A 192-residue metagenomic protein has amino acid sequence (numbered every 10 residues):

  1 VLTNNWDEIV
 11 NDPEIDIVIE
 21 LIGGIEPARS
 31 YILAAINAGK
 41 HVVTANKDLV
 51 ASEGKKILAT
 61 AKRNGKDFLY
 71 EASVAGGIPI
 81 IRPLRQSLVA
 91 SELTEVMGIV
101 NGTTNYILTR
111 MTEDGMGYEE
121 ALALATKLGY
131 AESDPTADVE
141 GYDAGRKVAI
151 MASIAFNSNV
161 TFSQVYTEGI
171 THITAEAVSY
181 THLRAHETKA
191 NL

Functional and structural regions predicted by a protein language model:
V1-N37: N-terminal glycine-/serine-/threonine-rich beta1-alpha1-beta2 phosphate-ribose binding loop of Rossmann-like
E20-I22, A45, S52, E71: Structural motif
I36, K62, T126: Anion (oxyanion) recognition and catalysis
I36-S52: ADP-ribose/adenylate-binding Rossmann-like module
K47-F68: Rossmann-fold NAD(P)-binding glycine/threonine-rich loop
G54, D67-Y180: Core active-site phosphate/anionic-ligand binding loop and the adjoining beta-turn-alpha structural block in enzyme
T181-T188: Conserved small/polar residues in nucleotide/adenosyl-binding loops
